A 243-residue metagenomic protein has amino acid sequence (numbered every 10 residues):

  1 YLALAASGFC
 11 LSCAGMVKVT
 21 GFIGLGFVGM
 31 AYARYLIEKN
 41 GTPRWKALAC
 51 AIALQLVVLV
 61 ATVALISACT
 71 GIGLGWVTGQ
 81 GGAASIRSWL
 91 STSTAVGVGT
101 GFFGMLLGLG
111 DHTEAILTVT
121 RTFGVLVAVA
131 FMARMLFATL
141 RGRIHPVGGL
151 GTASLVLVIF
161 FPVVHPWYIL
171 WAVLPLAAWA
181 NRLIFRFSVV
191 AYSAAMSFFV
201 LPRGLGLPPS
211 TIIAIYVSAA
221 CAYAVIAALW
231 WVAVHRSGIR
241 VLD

Functional and structural regions predicted by a protein language model:
Y1-A3, E38: Membrane-interface transmembrane helices that cradle and orient dolichyl/undecaprenyl
A3-G29, T152-I159: Membrane-interface alpha helices of multi-pass inner-membrane proteins
S12, V60-A68, S154-V163, A191-G204: Aromatic-anchored segments of alpha-helical transmembrane domains
G24-V58: Perimembrane helix-loop-helix junctions
R44-A51, V60, A64, G81-F160 (+2 more regions): Aromatic/glycine/proline-enriched transmembrane-helix motif characteristic of membrane-embedded glycan-assembly enzymes
I66-A84: Helix-to-loop transition at the C-terminal end of transmembrane segments
F161-A172, R203-I212: Membrane-interface catalytic loops of GT-C/OST-like multi-pass glycosylation enzymes that act
A180-D243: Aromatic-enriched
